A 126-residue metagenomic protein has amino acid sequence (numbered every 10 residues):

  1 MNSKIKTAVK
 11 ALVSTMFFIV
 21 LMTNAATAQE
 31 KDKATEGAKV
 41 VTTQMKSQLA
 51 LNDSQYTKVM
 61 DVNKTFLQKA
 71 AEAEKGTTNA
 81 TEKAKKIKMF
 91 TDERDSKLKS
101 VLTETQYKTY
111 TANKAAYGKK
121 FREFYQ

Functional and structural regions predicted by a protein language model:
M1-K33: Bacterial Sec-dependent N-terminal signal peptides
N2-S3, T27-Q126: Charge-rich (acidic/polar
